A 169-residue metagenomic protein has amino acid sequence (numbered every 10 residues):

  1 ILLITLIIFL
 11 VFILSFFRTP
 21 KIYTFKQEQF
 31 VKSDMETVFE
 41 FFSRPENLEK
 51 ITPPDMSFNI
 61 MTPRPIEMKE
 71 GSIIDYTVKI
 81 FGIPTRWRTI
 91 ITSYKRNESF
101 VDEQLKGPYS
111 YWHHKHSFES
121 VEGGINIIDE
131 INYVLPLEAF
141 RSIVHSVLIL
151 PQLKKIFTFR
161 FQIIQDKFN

Functional and structural regions predicted by a protein language model:
I1-L6: N-terminal Sec-pathway targeting helices
I8-K69: Hydrophobic ligand-binding cavity/cleft-lining segments
F9-L10, D34, R96-N97, V121-G124: Short strand-connecting beta-turns/loops that link adjacent beta-strands
T24-K26, P84-R88, S110-K115: Short, surface-exposed coil-to-beta transition loops
E28-K32, N59, T77, I90 (+2 more regions): Generic structural detector for well-ordered beta-strands
E36, K154, T158-F161: Generic alpha-helical structural signal
N59-G107, N126, F159-K167: Glycine-rich portal/gate segments that line the openings of hydrophobic small-molecule binding cavities
V101-K155: Beta-strand/loop substructures that line and gate deep hydrophobic ligand-binding cavities in soluble
